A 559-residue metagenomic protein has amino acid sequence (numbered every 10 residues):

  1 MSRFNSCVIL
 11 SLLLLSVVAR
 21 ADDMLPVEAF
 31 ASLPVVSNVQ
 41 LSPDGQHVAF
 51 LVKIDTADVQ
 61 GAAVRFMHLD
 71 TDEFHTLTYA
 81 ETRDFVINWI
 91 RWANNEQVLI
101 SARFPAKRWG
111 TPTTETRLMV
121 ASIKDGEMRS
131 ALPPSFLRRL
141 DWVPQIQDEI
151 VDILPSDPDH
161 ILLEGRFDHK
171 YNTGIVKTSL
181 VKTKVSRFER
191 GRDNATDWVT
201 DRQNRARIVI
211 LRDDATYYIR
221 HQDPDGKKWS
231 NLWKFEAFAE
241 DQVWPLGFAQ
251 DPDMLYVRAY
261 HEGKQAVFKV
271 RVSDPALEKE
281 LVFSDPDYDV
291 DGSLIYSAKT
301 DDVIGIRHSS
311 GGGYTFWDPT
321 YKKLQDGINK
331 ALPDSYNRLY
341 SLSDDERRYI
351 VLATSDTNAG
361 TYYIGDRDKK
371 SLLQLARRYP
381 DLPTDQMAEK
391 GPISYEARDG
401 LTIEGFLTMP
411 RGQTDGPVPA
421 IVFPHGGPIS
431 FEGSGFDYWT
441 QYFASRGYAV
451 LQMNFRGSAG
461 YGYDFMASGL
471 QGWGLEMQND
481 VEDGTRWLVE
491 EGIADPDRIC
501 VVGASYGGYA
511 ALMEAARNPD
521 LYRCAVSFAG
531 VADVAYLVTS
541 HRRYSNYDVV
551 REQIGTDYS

Functional and structural regions predicted by a protein language model:
C7-S16: Bacterial N-terminal signal peptides
E28-A62, Y349-I350: Beta-strand-rich domains and repeat architectures in extracellular enzymes and scaffolds, especially beta-propellers
P34, A62, F85, F104-P105 (+6 more regions): Peripheral, non-catalytic segments that deliver or gate enzyme domains
V48, V98-L99, L255, Y349: Acidic/hydrophobic-patterned starts of short beta strands in beta-sheet-rich repeat architectures
D72-T111: Blade-loop segments of beta-propeller domains
G416-G426: Short beta-strand element of the alpha/beta-hydrolase
A444-N454: A fold-wide structural signal in alpha/beta-hydrolase
F455-S559: Active-site-proximal cap/loop segments of hydrolase catalytic domains
